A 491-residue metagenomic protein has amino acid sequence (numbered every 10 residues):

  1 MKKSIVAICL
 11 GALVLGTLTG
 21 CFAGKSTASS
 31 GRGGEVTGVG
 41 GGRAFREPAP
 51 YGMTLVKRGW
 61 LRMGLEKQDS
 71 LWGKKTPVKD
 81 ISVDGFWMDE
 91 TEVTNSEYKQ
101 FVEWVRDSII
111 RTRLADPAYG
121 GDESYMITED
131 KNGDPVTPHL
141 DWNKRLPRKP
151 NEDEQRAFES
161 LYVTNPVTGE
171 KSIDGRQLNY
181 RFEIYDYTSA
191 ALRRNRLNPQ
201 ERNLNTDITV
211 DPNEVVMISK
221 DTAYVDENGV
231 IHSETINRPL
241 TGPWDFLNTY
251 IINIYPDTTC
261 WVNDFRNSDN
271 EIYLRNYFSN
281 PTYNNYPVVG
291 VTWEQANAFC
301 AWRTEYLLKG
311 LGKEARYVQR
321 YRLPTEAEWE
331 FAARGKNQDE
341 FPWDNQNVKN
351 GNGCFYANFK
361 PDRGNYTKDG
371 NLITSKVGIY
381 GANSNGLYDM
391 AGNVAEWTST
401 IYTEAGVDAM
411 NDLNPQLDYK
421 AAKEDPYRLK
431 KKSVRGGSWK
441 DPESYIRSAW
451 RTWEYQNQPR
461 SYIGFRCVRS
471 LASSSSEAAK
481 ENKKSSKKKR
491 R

Functional and structural regions predicted by a protein language model:
M1-I8: Bacterial N-terminal signal peptides that target proteins for export
T19-G20: C-terminal motif of bacterial Sec signal peptides marking the signal peptidase cleavage site
K25-G33, L55-V56, R62, K67 (+7 more regions): Functional-site microenvironments in short loops/helix caps that host divalent-cation chemistry
G34-E47: A short, compositionally biased domain-edge/stem linker segment
G41-R43, T76, K420-A422, R451-Q456: Short, P/G- and charge-enriched loop/turn segments at secondary-structure junctions
F45-G120, D134, H139-N143, P147-N280 (+2 more regions): A short glycine-rich, aromatic-capped structural motif
V102-I109, L471, S475, N482-S486: Pro/Ala/Gly-rich low-complexity, hydrophilic intrinsically disordered segments
S461-S476: Short, structured beta-strand segments at or near domain termini in extracellular proteins/domains
